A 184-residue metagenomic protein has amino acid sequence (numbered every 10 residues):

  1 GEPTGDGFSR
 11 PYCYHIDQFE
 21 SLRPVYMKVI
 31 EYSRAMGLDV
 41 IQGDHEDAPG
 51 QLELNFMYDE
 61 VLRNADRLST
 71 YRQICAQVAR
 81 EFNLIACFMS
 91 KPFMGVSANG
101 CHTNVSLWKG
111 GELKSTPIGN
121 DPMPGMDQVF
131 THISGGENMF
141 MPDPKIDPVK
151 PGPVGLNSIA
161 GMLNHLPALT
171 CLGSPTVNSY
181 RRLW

Functional and structural regions predicted by a protein language model:
G1-W184: Glycine-rich, acidic/polar active-site loops that bind/position phosphate-bearing ligands
